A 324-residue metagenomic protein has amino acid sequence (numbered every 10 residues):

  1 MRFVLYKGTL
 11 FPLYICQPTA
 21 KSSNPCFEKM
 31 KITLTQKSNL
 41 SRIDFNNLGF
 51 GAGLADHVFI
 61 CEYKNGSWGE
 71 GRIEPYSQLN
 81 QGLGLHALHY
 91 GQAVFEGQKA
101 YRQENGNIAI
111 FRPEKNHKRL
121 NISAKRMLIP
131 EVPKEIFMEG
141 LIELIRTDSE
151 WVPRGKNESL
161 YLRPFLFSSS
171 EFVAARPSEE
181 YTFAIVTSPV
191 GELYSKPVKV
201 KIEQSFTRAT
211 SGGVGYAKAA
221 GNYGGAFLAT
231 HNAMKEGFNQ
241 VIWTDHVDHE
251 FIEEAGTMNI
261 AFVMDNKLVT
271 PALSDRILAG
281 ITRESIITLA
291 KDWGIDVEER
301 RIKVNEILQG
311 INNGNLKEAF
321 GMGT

Functional and structural regions predicted by a protein language model:
V4-L5, T9-L13: Intrinsically disordered, low-complexity segments enriched in serine/proline and basic residues
T9, T19-A20: Ala/Thr-enriched low-complexity intrinsically disordered regions
F27-L144, F165, F172-T324: Helix-start/capping segments and mature chain N-termini
K134, L144-N157: Charged, gly/pro-rich active-site loop segments
G155-R163, F167: Extended, Lys/Arg-enriched charged tracts that mediate electrostatic binding to polyanionic substrates
